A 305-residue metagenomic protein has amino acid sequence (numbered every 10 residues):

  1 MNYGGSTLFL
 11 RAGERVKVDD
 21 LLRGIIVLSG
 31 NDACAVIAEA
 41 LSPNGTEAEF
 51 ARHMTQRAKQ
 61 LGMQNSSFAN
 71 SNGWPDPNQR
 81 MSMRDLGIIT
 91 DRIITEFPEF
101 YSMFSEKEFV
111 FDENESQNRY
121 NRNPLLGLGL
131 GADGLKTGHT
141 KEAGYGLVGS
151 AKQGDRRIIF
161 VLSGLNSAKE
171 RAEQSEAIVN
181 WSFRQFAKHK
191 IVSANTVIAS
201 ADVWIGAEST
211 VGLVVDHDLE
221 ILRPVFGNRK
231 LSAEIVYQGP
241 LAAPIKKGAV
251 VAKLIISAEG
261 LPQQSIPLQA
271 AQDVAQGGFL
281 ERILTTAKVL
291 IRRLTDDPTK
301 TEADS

Functional and structural regions predicted by a protein language model:
M1-R84, R92-F97: Active-site-adjacent loops and short helices of periplasmic peptidoglycan-processing enzymes
Q64, N78-R80, R84-S305: Domain-terminus/edge residues, biased toward the C-terminal soluble/receptor-binding domains of extracytoplasmic
